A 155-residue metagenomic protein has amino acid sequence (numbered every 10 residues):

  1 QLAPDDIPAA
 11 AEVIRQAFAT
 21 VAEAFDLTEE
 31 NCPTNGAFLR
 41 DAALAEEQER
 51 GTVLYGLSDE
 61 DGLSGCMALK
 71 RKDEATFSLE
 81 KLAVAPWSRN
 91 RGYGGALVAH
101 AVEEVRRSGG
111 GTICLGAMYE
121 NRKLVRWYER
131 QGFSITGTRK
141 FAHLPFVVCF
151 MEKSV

Functional and structural regions predicted by a protein language model:
Q1-V13, A19-V21: A short beta-loop-alpha structural element at the N-terminal edge of CoA-dependent acyl/N-acetyltransferase catalytic
R15-A43: Conserved GNAT-fold acetyl-CoA-binding loop/helix
L39-G56: A short helix-loop-beta-strand connector motif used in the catalytic cores of GNAT acetyltransferases and, in some
G56, G62-R71, S78, A83: Conserved beta-strand in the GNAT
L82-R89, A117-Y119: A short, internal acetyl-CoA/4′-phosphopantetheine-binding micro-motif in the GNAT/acyltransferase core
V84, N90-E103, R126-R130: Conserved acetyl-CoA-binding loop-helix of GNAT-fold acetyltransferases
V98, V105-A117: Conserved GNAT acetyl-CoA-binding A-motif
C114-M118, V125, E129-F150: Conserved catalytic-core motifs of GNAT/GCN5-like acyltransferases
